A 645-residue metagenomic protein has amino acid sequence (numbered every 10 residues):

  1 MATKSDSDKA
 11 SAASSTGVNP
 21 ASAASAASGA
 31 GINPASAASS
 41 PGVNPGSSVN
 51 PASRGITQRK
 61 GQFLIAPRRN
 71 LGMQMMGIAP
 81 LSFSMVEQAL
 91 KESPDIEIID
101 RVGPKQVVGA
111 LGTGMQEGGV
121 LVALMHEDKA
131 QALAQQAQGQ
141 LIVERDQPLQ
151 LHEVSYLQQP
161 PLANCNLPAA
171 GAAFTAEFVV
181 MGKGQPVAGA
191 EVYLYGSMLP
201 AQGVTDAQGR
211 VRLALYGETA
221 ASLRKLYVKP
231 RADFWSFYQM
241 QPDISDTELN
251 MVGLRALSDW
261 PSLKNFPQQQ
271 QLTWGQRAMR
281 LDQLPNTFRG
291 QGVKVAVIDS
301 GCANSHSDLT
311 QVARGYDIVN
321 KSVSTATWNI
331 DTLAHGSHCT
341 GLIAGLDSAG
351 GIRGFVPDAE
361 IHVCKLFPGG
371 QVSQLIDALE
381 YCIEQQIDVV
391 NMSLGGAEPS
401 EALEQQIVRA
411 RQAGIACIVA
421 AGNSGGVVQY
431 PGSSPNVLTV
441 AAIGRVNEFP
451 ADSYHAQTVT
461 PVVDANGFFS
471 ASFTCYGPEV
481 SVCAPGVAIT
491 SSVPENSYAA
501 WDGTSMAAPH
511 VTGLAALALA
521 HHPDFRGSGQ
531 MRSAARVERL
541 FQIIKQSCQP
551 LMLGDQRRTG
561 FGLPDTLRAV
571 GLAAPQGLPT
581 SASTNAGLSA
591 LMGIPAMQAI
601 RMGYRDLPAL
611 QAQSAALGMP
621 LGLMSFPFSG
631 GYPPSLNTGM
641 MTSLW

Functional and structural regions predicted by a protein language model:
K4-S7, S11, I96-E177, Y193-Q270 (+2 more regions): Autoinhibitory propeptides
Q58, M75-S82, A173-T175, V179-M198: Short, ordered, surface-exposed loop/turn motifs in non-cytosolic proteins
K183-V204, Q208, Y216-A220, L226-D358 (+6 more regions): Active-site core segment of subtilase-fold serine proteases
G189-A190, T340-I343, H362-F367, I415 (+4 more regions): Hydrolase catalytic cores
D299, S307, G432-D524: Extracellular S/T/G-rich loop segment that most often corresponds to the catalytic His/Ser-adjacent loop
L379-A402, A420: Short acidic, glycine-rich surface-loop motifs adjacent to enzyme active sites
I387-M392, V437-T439, A520-W645: C-terminal subdomain of the subtilisin-like protease fold in secreted/lumenal serine endopeptidases
P399-C417, V427: Catalytic-core regions built around general acid/base machinery
